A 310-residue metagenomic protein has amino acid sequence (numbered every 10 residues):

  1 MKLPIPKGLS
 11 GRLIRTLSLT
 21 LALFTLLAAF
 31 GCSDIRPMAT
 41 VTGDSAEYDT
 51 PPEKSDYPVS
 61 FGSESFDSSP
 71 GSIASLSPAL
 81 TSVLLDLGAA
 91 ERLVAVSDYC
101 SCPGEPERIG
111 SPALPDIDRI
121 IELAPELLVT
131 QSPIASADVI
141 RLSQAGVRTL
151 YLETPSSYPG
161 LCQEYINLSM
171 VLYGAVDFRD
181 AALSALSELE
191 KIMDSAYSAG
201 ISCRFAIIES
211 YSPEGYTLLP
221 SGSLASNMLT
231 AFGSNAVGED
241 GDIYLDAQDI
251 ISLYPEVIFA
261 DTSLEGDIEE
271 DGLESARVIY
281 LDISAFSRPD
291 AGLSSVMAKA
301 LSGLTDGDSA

Functional and structural regions predicted by a protein language model:
K2-P4, R12-T16, A28-A79, I117 (+4 more regions): Bacterial Sec-exported substrate-binding components of ABC uptake systems
S33, G71, P115, P159-Y173 (+4 more regions): Structured C-terminal subdomain patch of bacterial secreted/periplasmic proteins
D56-Y57, I109-D118, D240-Q248: Short helix-initiation/N-cap motifs at beta->coil->alpha
G71-P133, V237: A short, structured surface patch at a secondary-structure boundary
S97-C102, P106, A182, Y216-I243: Alpha-helical, coiled-coil/dimerization segments enriched in small aliphatic residues
I117-A124, Q144, D246-Y254: Short helices/loops that flank or line small-molecule/ion binding pockets
A137, T154-N167, R204-L224: Extracytoplasmic ligand-binding site segments that recognize negatively charged/polar headgroups
